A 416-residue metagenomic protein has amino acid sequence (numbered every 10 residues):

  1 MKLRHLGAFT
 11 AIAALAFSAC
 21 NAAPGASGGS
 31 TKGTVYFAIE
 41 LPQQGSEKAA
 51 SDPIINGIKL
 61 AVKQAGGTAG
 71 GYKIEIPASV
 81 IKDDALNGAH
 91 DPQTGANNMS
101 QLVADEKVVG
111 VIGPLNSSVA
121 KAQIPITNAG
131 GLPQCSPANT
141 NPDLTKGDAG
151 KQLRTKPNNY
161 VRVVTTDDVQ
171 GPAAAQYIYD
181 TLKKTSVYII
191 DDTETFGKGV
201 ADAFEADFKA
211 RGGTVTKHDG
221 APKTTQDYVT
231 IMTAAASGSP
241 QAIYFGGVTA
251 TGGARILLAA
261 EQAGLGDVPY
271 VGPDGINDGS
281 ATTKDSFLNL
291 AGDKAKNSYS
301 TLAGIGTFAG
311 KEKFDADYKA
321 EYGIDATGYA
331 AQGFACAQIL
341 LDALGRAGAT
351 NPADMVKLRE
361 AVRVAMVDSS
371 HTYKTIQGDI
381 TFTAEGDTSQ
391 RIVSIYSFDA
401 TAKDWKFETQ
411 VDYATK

Functional and structural regions predicted by a protein language model:
M1-Y36, G70, V103, Y413-K416: Short, low-complexity disordered leader/linker segments with a strong preference for bacterial N-terminal type II
G28-T31, V35-K59, A65, A69 (+4 more regions): Extracytoplasmic "Venus flytrap"
S30, A49-P53, T68-A149, G220-Q226 (+1 more regions): Beta-alpha junction/loop-to-helix N-cap segments that form part of ligand/metal-binding clefts
I39, L102-L115, P133-P137, S186-D191 (+5 more regions): Periplasmic-binding protein-like
A50-T68, Q170, T195-G213, C336-A343: Short, solvent-exposed amphipathic alpha-helices that sit in or adjacent to ligand/effector-binding or catalytic
V108-D219, V271, G275-K294: Extracytoplasmic ligand/sensor domains, especially the bilobed periplasmic-binding protein
A259-F334, A347, W405-T415: Extracellular/periplasmic periplasmic-binding protein-like sensory domains
A320-A330, L341-W405: Segments of small-molecule ligand-sensing domains
